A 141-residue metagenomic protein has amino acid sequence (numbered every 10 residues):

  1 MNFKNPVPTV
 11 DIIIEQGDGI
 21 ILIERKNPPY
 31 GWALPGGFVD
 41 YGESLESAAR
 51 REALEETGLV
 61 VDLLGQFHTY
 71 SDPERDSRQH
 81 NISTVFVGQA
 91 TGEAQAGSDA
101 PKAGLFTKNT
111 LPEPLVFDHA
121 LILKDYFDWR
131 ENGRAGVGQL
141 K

Functional and structural regions predicted by a protein language model:
M1-I20: Conserved N-terminal beta-strand and adjoining loop/helix that marks the start of the Nudix/MutT-like hydrolase domain
V7-D11, N81-V85, A120: Short hydrophobic/aromatic beta-strand or adjacent loop that forms the aromatic wall/cage of a ligand/substrate-binding
Q16, Y70-A94, D125-G133: Active-site-adjacent beta-strand/loop module that shapes the phosphate/pyrophosphate-binding cleft
Q16-E55: Conserved Nudix-box catalytic region and its N-terminal flanking loop in Nudix hydrolases and closely related
V39, Y70, A90, K108-L111: Hydrophobic pocket-lining residues within nucleotide cofactor-binding pockets
L59-H68: A short coil-to-beta-strand element that immediately follows conserved catalytic motifs
V85-V87, Q95-D128: NUDIX/MutT-family hydrolases
